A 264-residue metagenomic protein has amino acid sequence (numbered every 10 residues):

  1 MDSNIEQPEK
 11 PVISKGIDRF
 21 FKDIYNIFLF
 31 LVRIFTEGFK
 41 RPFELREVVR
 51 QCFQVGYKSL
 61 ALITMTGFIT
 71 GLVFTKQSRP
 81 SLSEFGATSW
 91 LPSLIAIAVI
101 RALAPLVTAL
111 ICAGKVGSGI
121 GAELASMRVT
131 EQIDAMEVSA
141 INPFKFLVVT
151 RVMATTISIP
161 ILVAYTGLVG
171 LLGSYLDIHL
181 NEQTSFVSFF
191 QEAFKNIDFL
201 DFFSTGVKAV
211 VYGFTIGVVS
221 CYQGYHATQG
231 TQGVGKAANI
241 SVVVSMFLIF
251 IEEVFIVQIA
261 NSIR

Functional and structural regions predicted by a protein language model:
S3-R46, T228: Short, membrane-interfacial amphipathic segments enriched in basic
F39-T64: Membrane-interface helix starts
V55-V107, I111: Active-site cofactor/substrate anionic-group-binding motifs, chiefly glycine- and Lys/Arg-rich phosphate-binding loops
G56, L60, T64, L103 (+4 more regions): Selective transmembrane-helix segments that form parts of the transport pathway or gating/packing helices in multipass
T66-T70, V149-I178, V219, E252 (+1 more regions): Hydrophobic alpha-helical transmembrane segments that constitute the membrane-spanning cores of multi-pass membrane
Q77-I100, L168-V210, F214, V218-A238 (+1 more regions): Membrane-interfacial helix-loop-helix connectors in multipass membrane proteins
L91-D134, V219: Hydrophobic alpha-helical transmembrane segments of multi-pass membrane transport proteins
L124-V149, T231-V234: Short cytoplasmic-facing helical segments at TM-TM junctions of multi-pass membrane proteins
